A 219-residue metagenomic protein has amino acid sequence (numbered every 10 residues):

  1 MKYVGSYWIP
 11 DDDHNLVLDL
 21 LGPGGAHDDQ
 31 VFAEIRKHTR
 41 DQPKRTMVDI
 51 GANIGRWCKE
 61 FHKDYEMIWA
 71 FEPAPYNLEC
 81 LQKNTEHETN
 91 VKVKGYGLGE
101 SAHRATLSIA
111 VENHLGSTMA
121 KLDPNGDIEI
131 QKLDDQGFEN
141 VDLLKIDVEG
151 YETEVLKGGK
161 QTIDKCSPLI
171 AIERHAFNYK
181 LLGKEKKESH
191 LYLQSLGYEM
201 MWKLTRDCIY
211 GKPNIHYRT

Functional and structural regions predicted by a protein language model:
M1-N90, F138, S189-Y192, M200-T219: S-adenosyl-L-methionine
D13-L16, V111-L115: Active-site/binding-pocket entry motifs
L20-V48, R104-T106, N113-C166, N178-K184 (+2 more regions): Short internal loop-to-helix segment that lines adenine-nucleotide cofactor pockets
N53, G99, Y151: Conserved glycine-rich SAM-binding loop
C58-F61, L81, L107, V155-G159: Hydrophobic packing residues within well-ordered alpha-helices of enzyme cores
P75-H114: Core alpha/beta nucleotide-donor-binding catalytic domains of modification enzymes
L98-E100, V148, R174: Hydrophobic pocket-lining residues within nucleotide cofactor-binding pockets
